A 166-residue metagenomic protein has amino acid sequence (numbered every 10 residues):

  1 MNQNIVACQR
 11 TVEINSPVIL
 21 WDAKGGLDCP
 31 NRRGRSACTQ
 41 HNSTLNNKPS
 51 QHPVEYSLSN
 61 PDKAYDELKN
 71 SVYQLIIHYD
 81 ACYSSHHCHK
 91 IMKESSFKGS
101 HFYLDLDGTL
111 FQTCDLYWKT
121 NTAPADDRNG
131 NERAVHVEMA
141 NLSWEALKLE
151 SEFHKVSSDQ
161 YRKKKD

Functional and structural regions predicted by a protein language model:
M1-P30: Polar/acidic, low-complexity leader/linker segments enriched in S/T/G and N/D
R35-D166: Active-site-adjacent loop/helix surface patches within enzyme catalytic domains that shape the substrate-binding cleft
